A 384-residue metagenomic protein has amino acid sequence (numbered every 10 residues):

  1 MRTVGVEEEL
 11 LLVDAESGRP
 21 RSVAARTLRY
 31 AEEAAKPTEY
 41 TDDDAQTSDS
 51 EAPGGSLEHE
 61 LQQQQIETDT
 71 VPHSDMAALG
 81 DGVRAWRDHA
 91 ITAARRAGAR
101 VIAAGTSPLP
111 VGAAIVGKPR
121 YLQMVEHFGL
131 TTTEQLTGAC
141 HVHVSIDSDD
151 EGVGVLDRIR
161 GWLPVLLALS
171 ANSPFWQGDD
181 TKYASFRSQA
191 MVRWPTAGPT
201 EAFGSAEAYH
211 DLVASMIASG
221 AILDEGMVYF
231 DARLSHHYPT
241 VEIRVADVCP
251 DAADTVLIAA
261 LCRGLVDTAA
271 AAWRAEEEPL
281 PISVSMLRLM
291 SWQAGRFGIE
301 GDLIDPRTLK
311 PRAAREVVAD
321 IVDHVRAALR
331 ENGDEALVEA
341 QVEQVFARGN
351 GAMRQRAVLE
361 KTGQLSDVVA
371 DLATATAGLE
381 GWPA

Functional and structural regions predicted by a protein language model:
M1-A97, A113, M124, M191-A384: C-terminal accessory/tail domains of diverse enzymes
G18, E151-G152: Short acidic, Gly/Pro-enriched loop/turn segments at secondary-structure junctions
I66-T70, G138-S145: Oligomerization/assembly interface segments of phage tail-like spikes and tubes
A104, P108-P110, P119, M124-C140 (+2 more regions): Metal-dependent DNA replication initiation modules
